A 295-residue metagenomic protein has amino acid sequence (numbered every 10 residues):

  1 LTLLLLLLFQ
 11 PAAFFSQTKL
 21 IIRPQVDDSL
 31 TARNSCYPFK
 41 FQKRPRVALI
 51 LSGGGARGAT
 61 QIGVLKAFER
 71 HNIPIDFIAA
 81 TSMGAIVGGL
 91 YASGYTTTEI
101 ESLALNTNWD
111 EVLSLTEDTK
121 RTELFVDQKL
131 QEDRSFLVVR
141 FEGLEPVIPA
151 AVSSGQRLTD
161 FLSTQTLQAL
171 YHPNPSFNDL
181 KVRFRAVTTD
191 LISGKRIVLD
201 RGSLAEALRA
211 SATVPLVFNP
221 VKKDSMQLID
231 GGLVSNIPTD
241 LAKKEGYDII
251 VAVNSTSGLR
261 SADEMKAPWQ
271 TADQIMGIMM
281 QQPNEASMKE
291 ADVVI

Functional and structural regions predicted by a protein language model:
L1-I22: Bacterial Sec-dependent N-terminal signal peptides
F15-T81, G89-I295: Patatin-like phospholipase
